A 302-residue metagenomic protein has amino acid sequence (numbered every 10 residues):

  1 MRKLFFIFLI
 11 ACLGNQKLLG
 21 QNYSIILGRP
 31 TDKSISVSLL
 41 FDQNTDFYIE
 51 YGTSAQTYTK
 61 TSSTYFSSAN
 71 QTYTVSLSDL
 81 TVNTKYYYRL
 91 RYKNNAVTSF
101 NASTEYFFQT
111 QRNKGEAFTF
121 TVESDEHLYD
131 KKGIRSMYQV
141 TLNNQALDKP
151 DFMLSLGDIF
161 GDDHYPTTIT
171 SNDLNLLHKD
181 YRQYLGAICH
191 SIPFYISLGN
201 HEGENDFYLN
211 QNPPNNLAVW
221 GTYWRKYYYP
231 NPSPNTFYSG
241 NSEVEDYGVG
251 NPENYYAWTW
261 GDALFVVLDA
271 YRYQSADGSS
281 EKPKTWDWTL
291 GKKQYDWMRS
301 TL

Functional and structural regions predicted by a protein language model:
M1-N22: Bacterial Sec-dependent N-terminal signal peptides
Q21-L302: Metal-dependent phosphoester/phosphodiester hydrolase catalytic core
